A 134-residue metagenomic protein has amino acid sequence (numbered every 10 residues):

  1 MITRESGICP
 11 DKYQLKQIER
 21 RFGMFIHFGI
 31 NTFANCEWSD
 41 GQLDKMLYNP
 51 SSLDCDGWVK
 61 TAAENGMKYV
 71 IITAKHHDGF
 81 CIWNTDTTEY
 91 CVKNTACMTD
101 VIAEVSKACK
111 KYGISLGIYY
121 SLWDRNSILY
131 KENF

Functional and structural regions predicted by a protein language model:
M1-F134: Mature catalytic domains of secreted/periplasmic carbohydrate-active enzymes
